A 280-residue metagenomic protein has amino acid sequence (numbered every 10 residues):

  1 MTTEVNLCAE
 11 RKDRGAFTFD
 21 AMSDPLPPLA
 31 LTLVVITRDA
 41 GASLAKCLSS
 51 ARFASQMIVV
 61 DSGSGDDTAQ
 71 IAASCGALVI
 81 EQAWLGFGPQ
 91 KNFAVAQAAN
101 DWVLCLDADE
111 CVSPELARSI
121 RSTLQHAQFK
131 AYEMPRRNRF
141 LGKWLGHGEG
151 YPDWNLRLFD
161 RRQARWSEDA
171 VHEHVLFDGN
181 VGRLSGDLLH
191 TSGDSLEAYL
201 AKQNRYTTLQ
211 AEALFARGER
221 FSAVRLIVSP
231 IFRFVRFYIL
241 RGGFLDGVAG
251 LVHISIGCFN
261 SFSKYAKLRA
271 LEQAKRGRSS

Functional and structural regions predicted by a protein language model:
M1-K12: Extreme N-terminal basic, low-complexity initiation segments that serve as generic localization/processing leaders
E4-N6, F17-S50: N-proximal low-complexity "stem/linker" segments adjacent to membrane-targeting elements
S43-A45, D66-C75, E115-L116: Acidic helix N-cap motif at the loop->helix transition within catalytic regions of sugar-transfer enzymes
S50, D61-I71, D107: A conserved acidic beta->alpha catalytic loop
A54-S55, G76, A98-N100, D178: Short, well-ordered alpha-helix to beta-strand connector turns
I58, A69-Q97: Conserved donor nucleotide-binding strand/loop of the catalytic core
S62, Q82, N100, D107-E110 (+2 more regions): Short acidic donor-binding/metal-coordinating loop in glycosyltransferase active sites
P89-V95, D101-W102, S113-K275, S280: Catalytic-site signature of metal-activated, phosphate-bearing donor transferases, centered on the GT-A/GT-A-like
